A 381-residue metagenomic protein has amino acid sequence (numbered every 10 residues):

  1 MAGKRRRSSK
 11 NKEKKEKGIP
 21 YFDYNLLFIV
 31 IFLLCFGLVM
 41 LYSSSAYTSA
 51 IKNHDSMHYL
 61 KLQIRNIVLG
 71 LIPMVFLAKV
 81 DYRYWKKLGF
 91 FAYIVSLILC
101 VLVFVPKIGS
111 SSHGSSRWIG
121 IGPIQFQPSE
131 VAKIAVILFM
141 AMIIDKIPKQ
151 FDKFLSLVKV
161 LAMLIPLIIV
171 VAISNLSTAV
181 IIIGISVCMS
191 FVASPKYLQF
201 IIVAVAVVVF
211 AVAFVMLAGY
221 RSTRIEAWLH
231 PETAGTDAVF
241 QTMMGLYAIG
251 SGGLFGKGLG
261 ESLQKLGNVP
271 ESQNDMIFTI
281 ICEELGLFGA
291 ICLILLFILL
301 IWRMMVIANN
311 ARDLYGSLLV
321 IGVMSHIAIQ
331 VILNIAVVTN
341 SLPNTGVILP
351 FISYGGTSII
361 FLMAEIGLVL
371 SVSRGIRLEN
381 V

Functional and structural regions predicted by a protein language model:
M1-P20, L41, I332-V381: A juxtamembrane structural motif centered on a specific transmembrane helix
M1-Y42, A193, V205-V212: Gram-positive cell-envelope targeting signals
E13-E16, Y47-M57: Short helix-coil transition/hinge motifs at the ends and kinks of transmembrane helices, capturing the brief
G18-P20, T48, D152, S156-L157 (+3 more regions): Helix-boundary and loop/linker segments of multi-pass membrane transporters
I31-C35, S43, K52-Q241, T279-N340 (+1 more regions): Hydrophobic alpha-helical transmembrane segments of multi-pass inner membrane proteins, especially in bacterial systems
N175-I181, K257-S262, S272-N274, I291 (+3 more regions): Transmembrane helix boundary and interhelical junction motifs in multipass membrane proteins
P231-N274, F278, L285-G289: TM-adjacent membrane-interface loops and short helices in multi-pass inner/ER membrane proteins
